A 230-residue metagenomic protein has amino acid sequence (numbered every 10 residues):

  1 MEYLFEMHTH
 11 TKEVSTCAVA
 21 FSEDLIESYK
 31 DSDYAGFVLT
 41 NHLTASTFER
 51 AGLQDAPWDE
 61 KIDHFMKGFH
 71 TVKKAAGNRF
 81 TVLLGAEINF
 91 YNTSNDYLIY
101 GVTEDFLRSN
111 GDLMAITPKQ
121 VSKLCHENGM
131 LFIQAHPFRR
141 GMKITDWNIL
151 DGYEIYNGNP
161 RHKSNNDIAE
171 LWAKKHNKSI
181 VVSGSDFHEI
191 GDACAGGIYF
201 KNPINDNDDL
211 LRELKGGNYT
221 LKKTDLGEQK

Functional and structural regions predicted by a protein language model:
M1-M7, T11, S15, S22-E27 (+2 more regions): Charged catalytic cores and adjacent phosphate/nucleic-acid-binding surfaces used for phosphate/nucleic-acid chemistry
Y3-F5, G36, L131: Structural motif
M7, T40, A86, A135 (+1 more regions): Active-site flanking residues adjacent to catalytic metal/cofactor-binding acidic residues
T11, T40, M130: Residue-level signal for threonine
C17-V19, E49-R50: Short, glycine/acidic-enriched capping/hinge loops at junctions between secondary-structure elements
D24-H42: Catalytic domains of carbohydrate-active enzymes, especially glycoside hydrolases
D33, L43-P160, N207-K215, T220-D225: Extended substrate/RNA-proximal surfaces in nucleic-acid metabolism proteins
